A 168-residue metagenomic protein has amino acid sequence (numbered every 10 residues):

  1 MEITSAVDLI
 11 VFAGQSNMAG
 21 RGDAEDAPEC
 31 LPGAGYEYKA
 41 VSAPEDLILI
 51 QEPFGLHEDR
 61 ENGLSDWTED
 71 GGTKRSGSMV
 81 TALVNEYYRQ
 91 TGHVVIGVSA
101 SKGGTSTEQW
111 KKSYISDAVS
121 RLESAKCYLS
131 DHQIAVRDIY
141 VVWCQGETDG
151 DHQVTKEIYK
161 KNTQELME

Functional and structural regions predicted by a protein language model:
M1-E168: Cell-envelope and extracellular/periplasmic
